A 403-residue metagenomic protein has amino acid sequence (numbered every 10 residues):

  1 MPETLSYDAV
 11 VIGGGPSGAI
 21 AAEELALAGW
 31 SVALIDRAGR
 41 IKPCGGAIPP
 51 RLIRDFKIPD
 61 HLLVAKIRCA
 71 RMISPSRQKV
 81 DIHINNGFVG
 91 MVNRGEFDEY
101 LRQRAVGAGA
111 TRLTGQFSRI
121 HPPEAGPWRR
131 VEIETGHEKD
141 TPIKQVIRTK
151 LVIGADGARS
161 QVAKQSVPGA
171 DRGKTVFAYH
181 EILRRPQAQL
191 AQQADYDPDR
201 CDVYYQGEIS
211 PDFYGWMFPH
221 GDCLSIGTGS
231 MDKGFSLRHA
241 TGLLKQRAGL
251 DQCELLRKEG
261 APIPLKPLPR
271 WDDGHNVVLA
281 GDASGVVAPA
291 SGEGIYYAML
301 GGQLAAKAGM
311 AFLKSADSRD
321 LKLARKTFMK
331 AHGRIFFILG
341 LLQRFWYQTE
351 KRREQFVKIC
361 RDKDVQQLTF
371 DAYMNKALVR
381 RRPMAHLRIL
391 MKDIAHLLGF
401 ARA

Functional and structural regions predicted by a protein language model:
T4-A9: Extreme N-terminal starter segment of soluble prokaryotic enzymes
V10, G14, E23-C44: Glycine-rich FAD pyrophosphate-binding loop
G14, R104-C253, P269, G285: Predominantly flavin-linked oxidoreductase catalytic cores and closely associated redox partners
G18-A19: N-terminal Rossmann-fold NAD(P) dinucleotide-binding loop
R51-R104: A conserved beta-strand/loop capping segment in the N-terminal third of enzymes that catalyze redox or closely related
K57-A70, T114, G169-T175, L321: A short alpha-helix-loop-beta-strand transition element characteristic of N-terminal alpha/beta dinucleotide-binding
R119, D232-G309, L313-K314: FAD/FMN-dependent oxidoreductases across multiple families
M310-A403: C-terminal helical "tail/cap" subdomain of flavin- and related membrane-associated enzymes
